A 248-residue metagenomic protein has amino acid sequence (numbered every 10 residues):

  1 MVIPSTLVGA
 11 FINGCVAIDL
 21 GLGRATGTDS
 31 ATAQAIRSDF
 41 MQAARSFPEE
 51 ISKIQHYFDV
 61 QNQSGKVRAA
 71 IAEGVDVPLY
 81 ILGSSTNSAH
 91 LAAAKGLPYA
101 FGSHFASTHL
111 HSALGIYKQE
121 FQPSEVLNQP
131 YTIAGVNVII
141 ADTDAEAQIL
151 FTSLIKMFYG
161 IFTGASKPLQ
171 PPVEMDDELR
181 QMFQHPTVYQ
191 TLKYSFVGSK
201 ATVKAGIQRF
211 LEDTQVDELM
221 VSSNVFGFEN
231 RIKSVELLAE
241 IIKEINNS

Functional and structural regions predicted by a protein language model:
M1-S248: N-terminal glycine-rich cofactor-binding segment that shapes the pocket for flavin-like pterin cofactors
